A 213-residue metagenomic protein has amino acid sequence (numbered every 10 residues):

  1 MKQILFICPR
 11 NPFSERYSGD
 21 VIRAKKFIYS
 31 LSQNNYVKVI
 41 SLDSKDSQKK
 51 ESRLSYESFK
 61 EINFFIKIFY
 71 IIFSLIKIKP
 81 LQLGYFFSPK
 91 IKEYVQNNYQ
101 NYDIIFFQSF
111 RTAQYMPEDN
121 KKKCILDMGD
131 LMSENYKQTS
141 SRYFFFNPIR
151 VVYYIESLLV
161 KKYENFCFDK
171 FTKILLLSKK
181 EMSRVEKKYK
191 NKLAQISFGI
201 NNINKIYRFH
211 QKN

Functional and structural regions predicted by a protein language model:
M1-L54, Q100: N-terminal subdomain of nucleotide-sugar transferases
L5, F209-N213: Conserved donor-binding/catalytic core segment of Leloir-type glycosyltransferases
K26-F27, P89-Q96, M132, I149-I174: Membrane-proximal helix-turn-helix segments that form the acceptor-binding/catalytic region of lipid-linked
L42-E93: A conserved catalytic-core segment of Leloir-type glycosyltransferases
F64-Q82, C124-K162: Acceptor-binding helix/loop patch of EC 2.4 sugar-transfer enzymes, predominantly nucleotide-sugar-dependent
V95-A113, K122-I125: Short N-terminal targeting/anchoring amphipathic segment
F107, L176-L177: Short beta-strand scaffold positions
K180, G199: Carbohydrate-associated surface elements
